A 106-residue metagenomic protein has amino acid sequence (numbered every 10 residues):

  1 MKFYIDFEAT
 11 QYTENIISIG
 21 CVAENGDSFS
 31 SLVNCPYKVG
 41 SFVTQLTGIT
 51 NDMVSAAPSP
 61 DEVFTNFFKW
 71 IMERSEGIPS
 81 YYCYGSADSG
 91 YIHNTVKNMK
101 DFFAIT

Functional and structural regions predicted by a protein language model:
M1-K97: Conserved non-catalytic scaffold segment of RNase H-like nuclease domains
K97-T106: A short alpha->loop->secondary-structure connector
